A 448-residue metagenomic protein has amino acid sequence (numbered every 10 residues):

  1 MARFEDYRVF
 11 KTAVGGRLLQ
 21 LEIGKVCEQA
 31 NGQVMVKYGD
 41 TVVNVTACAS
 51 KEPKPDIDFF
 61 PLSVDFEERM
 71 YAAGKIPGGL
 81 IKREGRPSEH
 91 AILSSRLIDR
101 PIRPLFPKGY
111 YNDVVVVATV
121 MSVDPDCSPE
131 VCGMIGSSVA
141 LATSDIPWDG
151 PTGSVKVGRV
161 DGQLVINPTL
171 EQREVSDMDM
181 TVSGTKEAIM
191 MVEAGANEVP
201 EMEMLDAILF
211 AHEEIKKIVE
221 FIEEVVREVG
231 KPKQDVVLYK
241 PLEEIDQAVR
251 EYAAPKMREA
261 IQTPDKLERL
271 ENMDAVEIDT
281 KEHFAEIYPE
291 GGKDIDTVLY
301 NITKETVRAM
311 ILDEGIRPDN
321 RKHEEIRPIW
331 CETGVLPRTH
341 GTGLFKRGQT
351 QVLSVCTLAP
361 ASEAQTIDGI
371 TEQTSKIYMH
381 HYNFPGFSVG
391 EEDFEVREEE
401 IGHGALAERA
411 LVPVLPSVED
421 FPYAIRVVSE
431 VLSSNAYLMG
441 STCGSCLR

Functional and structural regions predicted by a protein language model:
A2-S50, D58, V237-T371: Extended amphipathic alpha-helical scaffolds
R3-F10, V14-R17, N31, V42 (+11 more regions): Alpha/propeptide regions of enzymes that mature by internal proteolysis
L18, A30-V115, V120-S122, C127 (+4 more regions): Glycine-rich, flexible beta-strand/loop modules in the N-terminal catalytic cores of phosphate-handling
P77, I81-R83, L93, L97 (+3 more regions): Small-residue-enriched alpha-helical segments and adjacent helix-cap loops that form tight helix-helix packing
K108-V114, D149-P151, I218-V236, L267 (+4 more regions): Flexible, glycine/charged-enriched surface loops at secondary-structure junctions
P125-V131, E244-Q247, L432-G444: Short glycine/threonine-rich loop-to-helix capping motif typified by GTGT followed within a few residues by an Asp-Pro
D145-P264: Mobile "lid/hinge" segments at catalytic clefts and subdomain interfaces of large enzymes
